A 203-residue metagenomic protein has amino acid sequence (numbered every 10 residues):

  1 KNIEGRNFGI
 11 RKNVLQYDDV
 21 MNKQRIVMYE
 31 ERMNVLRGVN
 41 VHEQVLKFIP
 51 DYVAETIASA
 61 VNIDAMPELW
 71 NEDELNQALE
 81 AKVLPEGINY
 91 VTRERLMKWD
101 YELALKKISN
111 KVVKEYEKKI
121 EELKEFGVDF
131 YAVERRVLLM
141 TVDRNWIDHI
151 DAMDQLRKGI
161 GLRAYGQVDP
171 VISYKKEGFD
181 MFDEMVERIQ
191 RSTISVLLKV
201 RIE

Functional and structural regions predicted by a protein language model:
K1-E203: Extended, charged helical/alpha-beta scaffold domains that provide interaction surfaces
